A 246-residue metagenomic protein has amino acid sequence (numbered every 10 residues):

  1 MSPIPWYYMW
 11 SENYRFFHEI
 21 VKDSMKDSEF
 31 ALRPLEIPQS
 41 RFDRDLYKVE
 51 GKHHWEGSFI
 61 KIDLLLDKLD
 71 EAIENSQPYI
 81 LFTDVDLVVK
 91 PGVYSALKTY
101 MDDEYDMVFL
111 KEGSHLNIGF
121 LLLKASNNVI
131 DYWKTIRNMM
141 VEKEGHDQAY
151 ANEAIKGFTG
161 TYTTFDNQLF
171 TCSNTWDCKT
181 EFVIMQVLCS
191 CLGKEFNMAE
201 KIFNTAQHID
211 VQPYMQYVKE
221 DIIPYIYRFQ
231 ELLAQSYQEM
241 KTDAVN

Functional and structural regions predicted by a protein language model:
M1-P78, A125-N127, H146, N204 (+1 more regions): N-terminal anchoring/stem segment of glycosyltransferases
Y7-W10, F109, Q186: Short beta-strand/turn micro-motifs composed of small residues that flank or help shape donor/cofactor-binding pockets
H18-E19, V93-Y94, Q148, F196: Conserved strand-to-helix beginnings and helix N-cap segments that scaffold or border functional pockets
I20, L64-D67, A96, T135 (+1 more regions): Alpha-helical elements of Rossmann-like donor-binding domains used by nucleotide-donor carbohydrate transfer enzymes
L32-R41, F109-L110, G145-A149, T164-L169: A generic structural motif
Q39-V49, H115-L116, L169-T175, L192-G193: A short acidic, often aromatic-flanked loop/helix-cap motif at beta-alpha or helix-coil junctions that lines enzyme
G57-H115, F120-I130: GT-A fold catalytic core of metal-dependent nucleotide-sugar glycosyltransferases, centered on the diacidic
I130-A244: Catalytic core and acceptor-binding pocket of nucleotide-sugar-dependent glycosyltransferases
